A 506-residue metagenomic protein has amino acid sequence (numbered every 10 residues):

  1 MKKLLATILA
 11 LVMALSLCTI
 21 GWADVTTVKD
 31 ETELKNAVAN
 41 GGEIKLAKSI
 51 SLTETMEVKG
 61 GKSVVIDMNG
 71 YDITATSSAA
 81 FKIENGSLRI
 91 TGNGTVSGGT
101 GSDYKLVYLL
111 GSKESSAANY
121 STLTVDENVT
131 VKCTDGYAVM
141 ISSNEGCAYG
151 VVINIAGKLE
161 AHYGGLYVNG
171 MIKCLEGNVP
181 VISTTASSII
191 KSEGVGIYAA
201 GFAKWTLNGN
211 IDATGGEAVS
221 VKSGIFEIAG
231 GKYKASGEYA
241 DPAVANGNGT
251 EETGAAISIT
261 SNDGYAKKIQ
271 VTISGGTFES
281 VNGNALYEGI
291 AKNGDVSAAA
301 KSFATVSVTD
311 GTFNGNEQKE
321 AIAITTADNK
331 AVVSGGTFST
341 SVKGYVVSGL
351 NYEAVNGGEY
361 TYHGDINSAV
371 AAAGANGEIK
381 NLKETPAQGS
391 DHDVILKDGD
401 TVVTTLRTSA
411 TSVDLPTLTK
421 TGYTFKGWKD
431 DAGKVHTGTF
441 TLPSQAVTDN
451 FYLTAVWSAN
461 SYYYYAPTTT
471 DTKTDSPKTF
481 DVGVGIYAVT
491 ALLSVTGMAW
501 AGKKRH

Functional and structural regions predicted by a protein language model:
M1-D24, G497, K504-H506: Sec-dependent, cleavable N-terminal signal peptides
L15-T26, T474-V482: Sec-dependent signal peptide cleavage junction
D24-S51, T55, N351-K380: Acidic Gly/Asp/Thr-rich repetitive segments characteristic of extracellular carbohydrate-active and adhesion proteins
K29-E33, E43-V64, M68-S78, A161-G164 (+2 more regions): N-terminal extracellular ligand-recognition/capping segment immediately after the signal peptide
L34-A37, L46, I66, I273 (+7 more regions): Extracellular/surface recognition and adhesion modules
E57-V65, F81-G98, L106-D135, M140-Y163 (+5 more regions): Surface-exposed loop/turn motifs in large extracellular/passenger domains
N356-Y360, K383, Q388-P467: Secondary-structure capping and domain/repeat boundary segments
G483-K504: A cross-kingdom C-terminal cell-surface attachment/processing module
